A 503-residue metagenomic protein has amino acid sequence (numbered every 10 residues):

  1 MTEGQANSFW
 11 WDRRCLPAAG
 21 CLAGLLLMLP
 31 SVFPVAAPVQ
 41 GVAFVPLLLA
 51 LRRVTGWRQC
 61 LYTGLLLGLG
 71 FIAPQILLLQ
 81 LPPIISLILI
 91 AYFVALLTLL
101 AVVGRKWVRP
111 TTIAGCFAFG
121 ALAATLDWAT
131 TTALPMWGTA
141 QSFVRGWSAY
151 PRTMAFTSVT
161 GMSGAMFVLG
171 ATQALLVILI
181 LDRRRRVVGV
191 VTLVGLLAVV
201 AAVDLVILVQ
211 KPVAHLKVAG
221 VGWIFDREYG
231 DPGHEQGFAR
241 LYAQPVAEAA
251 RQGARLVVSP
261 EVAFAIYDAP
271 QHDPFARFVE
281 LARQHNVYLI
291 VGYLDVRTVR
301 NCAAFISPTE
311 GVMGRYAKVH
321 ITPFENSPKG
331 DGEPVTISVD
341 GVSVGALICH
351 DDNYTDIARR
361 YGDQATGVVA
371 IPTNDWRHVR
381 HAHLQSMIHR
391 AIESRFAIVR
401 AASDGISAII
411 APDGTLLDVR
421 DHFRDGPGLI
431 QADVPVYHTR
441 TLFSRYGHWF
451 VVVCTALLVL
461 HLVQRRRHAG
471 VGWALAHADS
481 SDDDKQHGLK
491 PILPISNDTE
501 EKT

Functional and structural regions predicted by a protein language model:
T2-I207, R377, R390, I410-D413 (+2 more regions): Membrane-embedded alpha-helical bundles of multi-pass enzymes that act on lipidic or dolichyl-linked glycan substrates
Q5, H477, Q486-H487: Low-complexity, intrinsically disordered or signal/transmembrane-proximal segments
L79-P82, W128-M162, E280-R283, V299-R360 (+2 more regions): Active-site catalytic loop in hydrolytic enzyme cores
G120, P135, L256, F264 (+5 more regions): CN hydrolase (nitrilase-like) catalytic-core segments centered on the catalytic cysteine and neighboring Lys/Glu
D204-E325, I337-D340, A346, H350: Soluble catalytic regions of membrane-associated enzymes that act on cell-envelope and secretory-pathway components
H477-D479, P491-P494, D498: Short, low-complexity intrinsically disordered segments enriched in A/P/G/S/L with frequent Arg, especially at protein
D483, N497, E501-T503: Solvent-exposed, low-complexity, intrinsically disordered, charge-rich segments adjacent to transmembrane helices
